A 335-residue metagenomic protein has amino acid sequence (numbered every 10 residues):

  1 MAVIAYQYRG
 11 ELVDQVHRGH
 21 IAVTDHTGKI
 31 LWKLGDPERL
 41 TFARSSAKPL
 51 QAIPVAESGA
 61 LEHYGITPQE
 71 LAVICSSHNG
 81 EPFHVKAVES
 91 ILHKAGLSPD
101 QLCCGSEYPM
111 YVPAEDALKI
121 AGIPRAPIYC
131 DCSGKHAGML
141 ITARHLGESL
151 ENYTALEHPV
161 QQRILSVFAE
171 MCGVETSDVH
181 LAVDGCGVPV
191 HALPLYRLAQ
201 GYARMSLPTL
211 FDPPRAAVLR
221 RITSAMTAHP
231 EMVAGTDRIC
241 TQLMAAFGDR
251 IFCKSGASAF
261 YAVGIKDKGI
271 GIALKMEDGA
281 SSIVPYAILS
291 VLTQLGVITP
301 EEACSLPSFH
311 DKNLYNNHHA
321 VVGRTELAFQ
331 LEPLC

Functional and structural regions predicted by a protein language model:
M1-E38: Beta-lactamase-like hydrolase cores
E11-V13, Y129, R250-K254: Short Gly/Pro-enriched turn/cap motifs at secondary-structure boundaries
V16-I21, A137, L165, S258-Y261: Short glycine-rich loop/turn motifs
G35-F42, I74-H78, G122-C130, A182-P189 (+1 more regions): A short glycine/serine-rich beta->alpha loop
R44-L61: Active-site SXXK
E57-Y64, G96-D100, L146-N152, H158-L165 (+4 more regions): Bacterial peptidoglycan biogenesis and beta-lactam-recognition machinery
T67-V174, D178: Active-site-adjacent helix/loop patches that line small-molecule binding or acyl-intermediate pockets
M205-C335: Structured C-terminal helix/loop/strand segments within mature extracytoplasmic catalytic/sensor domains
